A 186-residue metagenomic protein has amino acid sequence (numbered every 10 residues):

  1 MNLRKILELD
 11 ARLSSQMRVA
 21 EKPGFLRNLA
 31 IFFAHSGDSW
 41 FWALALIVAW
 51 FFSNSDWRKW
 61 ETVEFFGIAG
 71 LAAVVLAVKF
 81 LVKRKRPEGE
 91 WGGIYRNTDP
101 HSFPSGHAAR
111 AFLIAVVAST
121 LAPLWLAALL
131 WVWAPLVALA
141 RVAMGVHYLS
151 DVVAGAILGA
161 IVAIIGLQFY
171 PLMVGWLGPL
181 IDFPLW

Functional and structural regions predicted by a protein language model:
M1-H101, A109-V132, V137: Hydrophobic alpha-helical bundle signature of multipass membrane enzymes
W91-W186: Membrane-embedded catalytic cores of phosphoryl/pyrophosphoryl-handling enzymes
